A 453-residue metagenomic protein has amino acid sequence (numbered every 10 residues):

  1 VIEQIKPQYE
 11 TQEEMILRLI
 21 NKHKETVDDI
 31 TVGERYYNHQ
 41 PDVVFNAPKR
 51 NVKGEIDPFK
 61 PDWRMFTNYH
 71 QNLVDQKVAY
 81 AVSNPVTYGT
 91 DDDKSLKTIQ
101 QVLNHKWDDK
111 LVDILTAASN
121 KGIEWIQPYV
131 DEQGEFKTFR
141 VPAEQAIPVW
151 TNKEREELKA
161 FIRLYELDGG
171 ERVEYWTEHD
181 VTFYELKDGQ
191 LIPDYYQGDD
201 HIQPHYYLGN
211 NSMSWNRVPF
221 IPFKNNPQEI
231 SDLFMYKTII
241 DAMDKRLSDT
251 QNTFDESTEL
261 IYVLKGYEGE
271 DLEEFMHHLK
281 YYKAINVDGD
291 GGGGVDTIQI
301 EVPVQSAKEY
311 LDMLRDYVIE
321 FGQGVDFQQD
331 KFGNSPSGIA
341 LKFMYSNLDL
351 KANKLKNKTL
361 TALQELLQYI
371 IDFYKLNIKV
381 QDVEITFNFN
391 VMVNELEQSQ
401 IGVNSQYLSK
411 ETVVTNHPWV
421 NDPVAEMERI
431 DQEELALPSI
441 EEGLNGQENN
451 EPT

Functional and structural regions predicted by a protein language model:
V1-E25, V32-G33, G266, M276 (+1 more regions): Leucine-centric amphipathic alpha-helical interface motifs
V1-F139: Extended, helix-rich architectural segments
T26-V27, H105-K110, A118-W125, R246-E270 (+7 more regions): Short secondary-structure junctions and interdomain/linker hinges
Y37, P58, I114, Q299-V302 (+2 more regions): Conserved aromatic-histidine-acidic binding/catalytic patches
S95, V102-K110, A118, M235 (+4 more regions): Short amphipathic alpha-helical segments
N120, W125-N225: Extended, regular secondary-structure scaffolds
I202-P336, A340: Extended, charged amphipathic alpha-helical segments
E274-G289, S306, M313-T453: C-terminal helix-loop subdomains that flank or include functional centers
